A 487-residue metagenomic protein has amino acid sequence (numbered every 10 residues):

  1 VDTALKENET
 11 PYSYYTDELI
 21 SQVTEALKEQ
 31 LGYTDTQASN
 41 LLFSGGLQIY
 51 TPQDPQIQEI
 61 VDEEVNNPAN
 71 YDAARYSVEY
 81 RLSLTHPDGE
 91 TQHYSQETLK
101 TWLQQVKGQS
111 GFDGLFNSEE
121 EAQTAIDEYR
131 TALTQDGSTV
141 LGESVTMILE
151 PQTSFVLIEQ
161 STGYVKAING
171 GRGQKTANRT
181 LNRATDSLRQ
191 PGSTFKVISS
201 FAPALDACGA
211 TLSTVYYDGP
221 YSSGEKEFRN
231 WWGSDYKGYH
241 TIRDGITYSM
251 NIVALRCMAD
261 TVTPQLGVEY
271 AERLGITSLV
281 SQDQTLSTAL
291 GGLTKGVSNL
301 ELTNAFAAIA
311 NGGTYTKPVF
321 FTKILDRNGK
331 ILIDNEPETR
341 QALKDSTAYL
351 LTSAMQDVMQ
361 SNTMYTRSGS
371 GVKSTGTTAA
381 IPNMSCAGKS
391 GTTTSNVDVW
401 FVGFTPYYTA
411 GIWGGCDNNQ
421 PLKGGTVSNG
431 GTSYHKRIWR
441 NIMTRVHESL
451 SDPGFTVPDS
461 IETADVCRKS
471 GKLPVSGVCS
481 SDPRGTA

Functional and structural regions predicted by a protein language model:
V1-Q96, E272, T277-S278, S287-G291: Non-catalytic, structured segments within soluble enzyme domains
L5-E9, G209-G267, R327-D357: Conserved catalytic neighborhood of penicillin-recognizing serine enzymes
K28, T34-F43, E225, D244 (+3 more regions): Substrate-binding clefts and substrate-entry loops adjacent to catalytic sites of polymer-processing enzymes acting on
K28-L41, V165-R179, V268-Q282, I381-M384 (+1 more regions): Active-site-adjacent bridging/hinge elements
T51-A74, V78-G89, H93-M147, P151-E159 (+4 more regions): A penicillin-recognizing enzyme superfamily signal
I148, T153-E159, V165, V197-F201 (+4 more regions): C-terminal substrate/ligand-recognition segments
N182-L212, Y217-P220: Active-site rim segments in enzyme catalytic domains, especially the processed small/beta chain of N-terminal
E227-W231, T261-N304: Mid-domain, small-residue-enriched loop/turn segments at the edges of structured enzyme/sensor domains
